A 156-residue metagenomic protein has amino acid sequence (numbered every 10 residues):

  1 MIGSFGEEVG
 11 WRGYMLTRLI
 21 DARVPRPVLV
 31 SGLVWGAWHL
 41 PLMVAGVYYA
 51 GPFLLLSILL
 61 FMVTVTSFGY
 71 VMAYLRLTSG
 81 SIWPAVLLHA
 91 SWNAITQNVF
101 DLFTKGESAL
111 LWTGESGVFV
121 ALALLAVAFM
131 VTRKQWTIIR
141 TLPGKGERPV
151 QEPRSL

Functional and structural regions predicted by a protein language model:
M1-F5, G36, F61-V65: Residue-level hotspots within the lipid-embedded alpha helices of multi-pass solute transporters
F5-V34, L77-S81: Membrane-interface helix/loop boundary segments of multi-pass membrane proteins
G10-I20, G46, L87-L88, I95-T96: Active-site-flanking alpha-helical
M15, M43-L54: Membrane-interface interhelical connector segments
P27-W35, P84-A94, G146: Central hydrophobic cores of alpha-helical transmembrane segments in multi-pass integral membrane proteins
W38-Y48, F100-T104: Membrane-interface helix-cap regions at the ends of transmembrane helices in multi-pass membrane proteins
F53-W112: Functionally important transmembrane alpha-helices
L88-L156: C-terminal membrane module of polytopic membrane proteins
